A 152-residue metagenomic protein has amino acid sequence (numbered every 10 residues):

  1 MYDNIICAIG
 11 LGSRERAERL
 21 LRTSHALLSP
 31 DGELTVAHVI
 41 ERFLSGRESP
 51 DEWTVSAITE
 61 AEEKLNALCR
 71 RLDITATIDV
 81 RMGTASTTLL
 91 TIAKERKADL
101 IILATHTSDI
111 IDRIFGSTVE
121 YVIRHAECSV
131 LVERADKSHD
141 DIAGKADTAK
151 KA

Functional and structural regions predicted by a protein language model:
M1-S49, V55, A152: Small/aliphatic-rich secondary-structure junction motif
L28-P30, D73, E127: Short conserved AdoMet
T35-A37, T77-R81, L131: General small-molecule cofactor/ligand-binding pocket signal
H38-V39, A104-H106, R134-A135: Short secondary-structure boundary segments
D51, V55-N66: Short, surface-exposed alpha-helical segments at coil->helix boundaries
R70-I101, S108, K137-I142, A146-A152: Structural beta-alpha unit
L103-H125, H139-I142: Glycine-rich, Arg-bearing micro-motifs that act as flexible, cationic patches
H125-A135: Short, acidic/small-residue loops that bind anionic groups at enzyme active sites
